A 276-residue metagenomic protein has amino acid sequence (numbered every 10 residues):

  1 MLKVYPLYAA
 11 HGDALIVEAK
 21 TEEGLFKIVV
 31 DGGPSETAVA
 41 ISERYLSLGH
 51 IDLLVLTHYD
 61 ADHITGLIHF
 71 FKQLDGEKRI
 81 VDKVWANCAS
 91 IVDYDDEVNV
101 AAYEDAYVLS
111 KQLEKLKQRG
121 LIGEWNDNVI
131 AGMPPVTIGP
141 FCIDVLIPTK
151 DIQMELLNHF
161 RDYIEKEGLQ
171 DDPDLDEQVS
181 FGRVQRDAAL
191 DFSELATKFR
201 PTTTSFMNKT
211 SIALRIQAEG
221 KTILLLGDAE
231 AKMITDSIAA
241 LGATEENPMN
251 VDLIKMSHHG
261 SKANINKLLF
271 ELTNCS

Functional and structural regions predicted by a protein language model:
M1-H50, M207-K232: Conserved beta-strand hairpin/beta-sheet module of binuclear metal-dependent hydrolase folds, prominently
K3-V4, G132, R200-T203, S211-L214 (+3 more regions): Generic recognition of flexible, low-complexity loop/linker segments
Y5, I28, V55, W85 (+1 more regions): Hydrophobic/aromatic beta-strand patches that form the interior of the parallel beta-sheet core in alpha/beta enzyme
P6, G32-P34, P201-T204, I254-G260: Short, flexible loop segments at the rims of nucleotide/cofactor-binding pockets, characterized by
H11, S35-T37, Y59-T65, I91-Y94 (+4 more regions): Active-site environment of divalent metal-dependent phosphoester hydrolases
L25-F26, S35-W85, T244-S261, C275: Active-site metal-binding motif and surrounding structural segment of the metallo-beta-lactamase
Q73-T222: Flexible, acidic/histidine-containing loops and adjacent segments that form or flank the divalent-metal
L224-S276: Extended hydrophobic/aromatic segments used for targeting, binding, or gating
